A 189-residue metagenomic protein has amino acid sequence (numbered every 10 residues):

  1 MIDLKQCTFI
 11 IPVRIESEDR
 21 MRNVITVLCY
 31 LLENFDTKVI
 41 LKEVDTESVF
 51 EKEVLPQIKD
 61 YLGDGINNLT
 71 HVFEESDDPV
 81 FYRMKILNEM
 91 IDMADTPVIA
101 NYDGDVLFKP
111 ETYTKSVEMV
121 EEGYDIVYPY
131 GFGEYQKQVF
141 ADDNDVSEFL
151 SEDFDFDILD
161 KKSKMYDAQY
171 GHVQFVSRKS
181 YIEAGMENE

Functional and structural regions predicted by a protein language model:
M1-Y30: N-proximal low-complexity "stem/linker" segments adjacent to membrane-targeting elements
L4, A94-P97, M186: Active-site acidic short loop of glycosyltransferases
R14-D19, T46-S48, D105-L107, E134: Short acidic, S/G/P-rich loop/turn micro-motifs used as interaction or catalytic elements
T26-Y30, K85, E89, E111 (+1 more regions): Alpha-helical elements of Rossmann-like donor-binding domains used by nucleotide-donor carbohydrate transfer enzymes
L28-E75: Acidic donor-binding segment of Leloir-type glycosyltransferases
D77-M93: Glycine-rich, basic loop-to-helix element that forms the pyrophosphate-binding segment of sugar-nucleotide handling
I91, K109-N188: Conserved catalytic core of nucleotide-sugar-dependent glycosyltransferases
P97-L107: Short beta-strand-to-loop acidic/aromatic patch adjacent to the donor-nucleotide binding site
